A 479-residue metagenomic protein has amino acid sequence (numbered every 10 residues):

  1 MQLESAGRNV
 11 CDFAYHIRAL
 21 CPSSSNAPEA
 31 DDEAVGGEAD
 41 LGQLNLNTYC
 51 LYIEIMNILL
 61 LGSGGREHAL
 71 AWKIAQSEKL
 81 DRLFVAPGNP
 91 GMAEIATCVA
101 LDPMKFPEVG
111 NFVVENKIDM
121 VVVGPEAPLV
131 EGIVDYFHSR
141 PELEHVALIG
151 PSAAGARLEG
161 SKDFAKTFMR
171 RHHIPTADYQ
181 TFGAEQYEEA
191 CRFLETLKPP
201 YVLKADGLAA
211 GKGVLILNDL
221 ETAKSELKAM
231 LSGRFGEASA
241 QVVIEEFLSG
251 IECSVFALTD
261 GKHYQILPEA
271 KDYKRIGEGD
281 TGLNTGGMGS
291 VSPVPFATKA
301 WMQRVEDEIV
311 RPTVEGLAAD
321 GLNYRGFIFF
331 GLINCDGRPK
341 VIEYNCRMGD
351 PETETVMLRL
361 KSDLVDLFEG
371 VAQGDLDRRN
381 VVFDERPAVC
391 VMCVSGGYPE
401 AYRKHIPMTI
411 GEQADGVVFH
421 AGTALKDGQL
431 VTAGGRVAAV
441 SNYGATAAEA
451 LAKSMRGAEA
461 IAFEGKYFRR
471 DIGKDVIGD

Functional and structural regions predicted by a protein language model:
Y49-P151: ATP-binding N-terminal substructure of ATP-dependent carboxylate-amine bond-forming enzymes
L59, H145-V146, L158-V242, P295-R311: Active-site nucleotide/adenylate-binding loops and adjacent lid/helix of ATP-dependent enzymes
G213-E352: Internal nucleotide-binding/catalytic subdomain
E306-I328, N345-Q413, K426: Active-site "cap" helix and flanking loop/linker of ATP-utilizing ligase/carboxylase catalytic domains
K404-A439: Generic long, charged, amphipathic alpha-helical segments
K426, T432-D479: Generic C-terminus detector
